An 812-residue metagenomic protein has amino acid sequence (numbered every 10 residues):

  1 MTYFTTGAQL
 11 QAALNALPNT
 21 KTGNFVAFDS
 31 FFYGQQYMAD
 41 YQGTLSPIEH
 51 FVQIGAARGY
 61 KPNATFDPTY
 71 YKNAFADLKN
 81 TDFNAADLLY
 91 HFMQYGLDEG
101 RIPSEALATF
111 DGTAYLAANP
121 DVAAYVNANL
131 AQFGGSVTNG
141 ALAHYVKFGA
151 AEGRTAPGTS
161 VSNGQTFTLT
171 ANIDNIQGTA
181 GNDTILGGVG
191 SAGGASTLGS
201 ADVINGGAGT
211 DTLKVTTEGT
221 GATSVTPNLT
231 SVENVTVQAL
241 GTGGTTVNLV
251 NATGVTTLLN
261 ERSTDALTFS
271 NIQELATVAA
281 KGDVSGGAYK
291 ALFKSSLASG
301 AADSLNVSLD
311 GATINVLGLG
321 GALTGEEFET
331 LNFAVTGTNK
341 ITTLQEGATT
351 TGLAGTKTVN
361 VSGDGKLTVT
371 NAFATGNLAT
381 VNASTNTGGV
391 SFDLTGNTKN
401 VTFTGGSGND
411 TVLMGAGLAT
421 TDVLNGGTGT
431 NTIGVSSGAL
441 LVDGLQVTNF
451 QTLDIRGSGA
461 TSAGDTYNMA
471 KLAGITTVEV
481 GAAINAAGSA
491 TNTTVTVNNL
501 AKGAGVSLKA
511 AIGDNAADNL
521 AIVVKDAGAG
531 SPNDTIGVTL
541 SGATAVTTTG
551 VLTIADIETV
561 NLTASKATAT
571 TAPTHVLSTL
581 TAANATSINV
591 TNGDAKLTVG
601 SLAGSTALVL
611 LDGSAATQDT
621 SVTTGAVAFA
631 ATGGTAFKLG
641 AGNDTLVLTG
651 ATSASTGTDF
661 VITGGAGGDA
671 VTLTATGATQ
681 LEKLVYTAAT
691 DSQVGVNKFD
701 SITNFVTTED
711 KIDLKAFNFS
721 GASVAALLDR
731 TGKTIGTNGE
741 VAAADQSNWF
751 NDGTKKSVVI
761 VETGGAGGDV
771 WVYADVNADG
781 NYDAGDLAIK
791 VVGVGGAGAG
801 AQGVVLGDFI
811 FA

Functional and structural regions predicted by a protein language model:
M1-N163: Charge-rich, low-complexity intrinsically disordered regions
M1-T2, G158-A812: Solvent-exposed, low-complexity segments and loops of surface/extracellular structural proteins
